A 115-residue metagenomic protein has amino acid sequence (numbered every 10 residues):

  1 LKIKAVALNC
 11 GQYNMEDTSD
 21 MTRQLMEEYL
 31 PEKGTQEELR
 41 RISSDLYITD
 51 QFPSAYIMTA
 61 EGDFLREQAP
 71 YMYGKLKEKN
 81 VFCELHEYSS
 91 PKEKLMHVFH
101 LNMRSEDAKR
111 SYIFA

Functional and structural regions predicted by a protein language model:
L1-A115: Alpha/beta-hydrolase superfamily serine-hydrolase fold, recognizing
